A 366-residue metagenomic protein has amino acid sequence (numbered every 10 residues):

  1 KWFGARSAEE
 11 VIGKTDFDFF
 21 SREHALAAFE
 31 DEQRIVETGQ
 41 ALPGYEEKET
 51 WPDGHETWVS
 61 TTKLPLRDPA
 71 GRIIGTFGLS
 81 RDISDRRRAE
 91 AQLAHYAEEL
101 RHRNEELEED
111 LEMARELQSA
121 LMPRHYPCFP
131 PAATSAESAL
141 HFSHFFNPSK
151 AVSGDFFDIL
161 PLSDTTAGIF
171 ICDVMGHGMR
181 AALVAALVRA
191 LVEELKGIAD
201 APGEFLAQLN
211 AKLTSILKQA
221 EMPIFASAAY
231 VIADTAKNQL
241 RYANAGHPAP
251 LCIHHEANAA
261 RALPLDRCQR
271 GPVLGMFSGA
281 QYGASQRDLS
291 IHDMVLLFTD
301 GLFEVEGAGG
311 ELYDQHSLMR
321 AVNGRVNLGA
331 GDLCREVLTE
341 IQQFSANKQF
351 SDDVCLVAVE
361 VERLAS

Functional and structural regions predicted by a protein language model:
K1-T76, H141-A151, F157, P161 (+3 more regions): PAS/LOV-family and closely related PAS-like sensory domains
W2, E9-E23, A190-K196, V273 (+1 more regions): PAS-family sensory/regulatory domains
F17, R67, S84, M175 (+2 more regions): Adenine-nucleotide cofactor-binding loop residues
T61-L64, R72-D82, F170-C172, F298: PAS-family sensory domains
D68-R72, L79-H95, G176: PAS-associated C-terminal cap
Y96-L296, K348-S366: … and, occasionally, acidic/histidine-rich disordered N-termini of signaling adaptors
A229, S285-L297, L302-S366: C-terminal catalytic subdomain
